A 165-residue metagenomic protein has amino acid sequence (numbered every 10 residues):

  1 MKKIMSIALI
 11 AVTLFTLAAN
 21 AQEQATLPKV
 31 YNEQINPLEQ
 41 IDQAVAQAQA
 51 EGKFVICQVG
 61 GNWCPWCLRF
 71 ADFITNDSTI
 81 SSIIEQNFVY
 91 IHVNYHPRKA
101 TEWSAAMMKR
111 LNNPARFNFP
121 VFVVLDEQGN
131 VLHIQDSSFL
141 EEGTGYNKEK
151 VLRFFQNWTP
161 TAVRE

Functional and structural regions predicted by a protein language model:
M1-I4: Positively charged n-region of N-terminal signal peptides that target proteins for export
I7-T16: Bacterial N-terminal signal peptides
L17-A21: Sec/Tat signal peptide C-region and signal peptidase I cleavage site
Q22-E51, V163: N-terminal leader/targeting and pre-domain segments
I35-P37, I80-W103: Thiol-based oxidoreductase modules, predominantly thioredoxin-like and allied folds used for disulfide exchange
E51-C64: Short active-site neighborhood of thiol/selenol oxidoreductases, capturing the structured segment around
L68-I83: Typically the conserved alpha-helix immediately C-terminal to a functionally engaged Cys/Sec in thioredoxin-like
R116-R164: Non-catalytic, surface beta->alpha helical segment in thiol-disulfide oxidoreductase systems
